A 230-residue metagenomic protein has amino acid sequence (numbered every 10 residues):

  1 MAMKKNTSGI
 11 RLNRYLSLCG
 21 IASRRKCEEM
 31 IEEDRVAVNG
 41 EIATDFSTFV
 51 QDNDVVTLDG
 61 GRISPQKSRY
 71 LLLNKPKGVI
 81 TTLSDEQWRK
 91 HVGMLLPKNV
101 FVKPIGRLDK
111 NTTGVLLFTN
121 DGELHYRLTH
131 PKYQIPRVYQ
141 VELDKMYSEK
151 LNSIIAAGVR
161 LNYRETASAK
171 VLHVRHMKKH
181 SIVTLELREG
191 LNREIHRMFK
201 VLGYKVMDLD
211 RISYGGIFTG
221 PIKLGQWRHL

Functional and structural regions predicted by a protein language model:
A2-L230: Basic, flexible Lys/Arg- and Gly-enriched helix-loop patches that mediate nucleic-acid binding at interfaces with rRNA
